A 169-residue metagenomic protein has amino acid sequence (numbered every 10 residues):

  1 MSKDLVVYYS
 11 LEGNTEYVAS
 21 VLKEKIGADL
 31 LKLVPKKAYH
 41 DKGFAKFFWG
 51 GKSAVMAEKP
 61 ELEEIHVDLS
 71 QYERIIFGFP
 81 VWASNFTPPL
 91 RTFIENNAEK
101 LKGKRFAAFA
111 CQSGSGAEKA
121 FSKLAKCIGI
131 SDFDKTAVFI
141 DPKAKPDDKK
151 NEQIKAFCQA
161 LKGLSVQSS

Functional and structural regions predicted by a protein language model:
M1-F77, S84-F86, R91-N96, K100-K102 (+1 more regions): N-terminal beta1-alpha1-beta2 submodule of the flavodoxin-like/Rossmannoid cofactor-binding fold
E12, K37, W82-S84, S113-S115 (+1 more regions): Solvent-exposed loop/turn segments at secondary-structure junctions within structured extracellular/periplasmic domains
F77-G78, A108: Redox-cofactor binding/interface segments in oxidoreductases and associated redox assembly factors
A107-D141: Short, glycine-/small-residue-rich phosphate/pyrophosphate-handling segment
F139-N151: Short, flexible active-site recognition loops that position polar ligands and cofactors
